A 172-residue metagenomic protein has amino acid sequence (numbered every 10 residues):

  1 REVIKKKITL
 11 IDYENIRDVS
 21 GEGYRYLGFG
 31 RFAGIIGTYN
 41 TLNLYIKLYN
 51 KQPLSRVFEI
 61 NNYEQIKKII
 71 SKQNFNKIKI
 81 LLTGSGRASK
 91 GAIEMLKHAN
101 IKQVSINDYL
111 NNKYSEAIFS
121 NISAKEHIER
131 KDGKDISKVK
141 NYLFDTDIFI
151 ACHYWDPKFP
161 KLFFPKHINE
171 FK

Functional and structural regions predicted by a protein language model:
R1-E14, I148-K172: ADP-ribose/adenylate-binding Rossmann-like module
R1-I78: Glycine/serine-rich phosphate-binding loop and adjoining beta1-alpha1 elements at the start of nucleotide-handling
K5-T9, N43-K51, I93, K97-I101 (+2 more regions): Generic secondary-structure signature for well-ordered alpha-helical cores
D18, S89-K90, P157: Short, acidic Gly/Pro/Ser/Thr-rich loop/turn segments
E22, G91-M95, K161-L162: A short secondary-structure junction signal
R25-F29, I118-N121, K166: Short low-complexity, flexible loop/linker segments enriched in glycine and/or proline with clustered acidic
T38-L42, I93, K97, K140 (+3 more regions): Predominant activation on well-ordered alpha-helical scaffold segments within soluble catalytic domains
P53-D145: Glycine-rich phosphate/diphosphate-binding loop of Rossmann-like nucleotide-binding domains
